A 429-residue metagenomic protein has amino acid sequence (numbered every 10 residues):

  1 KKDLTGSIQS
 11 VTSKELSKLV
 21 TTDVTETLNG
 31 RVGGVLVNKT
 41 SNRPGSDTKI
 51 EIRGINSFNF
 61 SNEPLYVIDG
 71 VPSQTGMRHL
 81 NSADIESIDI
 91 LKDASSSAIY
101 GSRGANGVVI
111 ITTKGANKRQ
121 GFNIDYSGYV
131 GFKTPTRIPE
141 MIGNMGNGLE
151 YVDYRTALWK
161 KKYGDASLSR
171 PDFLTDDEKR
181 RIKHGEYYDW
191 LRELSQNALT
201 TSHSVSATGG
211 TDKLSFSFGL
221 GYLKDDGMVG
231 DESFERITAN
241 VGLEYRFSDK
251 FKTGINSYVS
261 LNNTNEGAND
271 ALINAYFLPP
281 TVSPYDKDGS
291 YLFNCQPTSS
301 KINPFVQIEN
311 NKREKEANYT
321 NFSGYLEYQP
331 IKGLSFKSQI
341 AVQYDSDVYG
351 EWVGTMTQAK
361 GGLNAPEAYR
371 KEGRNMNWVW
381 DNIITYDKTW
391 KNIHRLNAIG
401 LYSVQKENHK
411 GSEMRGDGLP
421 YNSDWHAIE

Functional and structural regions predicted by a protein language model:
K1-N240, Y245-G254, Y258, Y319-F322 (+1 more regions): Short, small/polar-rich motifs associated with maturation and membrane association, primarily at protein termini
K2, K118-E186, N197, G227-F234 (+2 more regions): Surface-exposed loop/interface segments of Gram-negative outer-membrane beta-barrel transport/assembly proteins
G333: Active-site and adjacent substrate-binding regions of carbohydrate-active enzymes
